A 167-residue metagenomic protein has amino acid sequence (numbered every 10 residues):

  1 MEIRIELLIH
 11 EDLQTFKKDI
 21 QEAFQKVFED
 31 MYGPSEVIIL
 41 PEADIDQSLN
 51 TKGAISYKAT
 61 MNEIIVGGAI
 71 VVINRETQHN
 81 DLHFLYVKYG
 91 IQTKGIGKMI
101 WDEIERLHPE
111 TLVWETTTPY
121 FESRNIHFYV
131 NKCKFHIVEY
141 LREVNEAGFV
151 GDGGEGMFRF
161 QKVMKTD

Functional and structural regions predicted by a protein language model:
I3-K18: A short beta-loop-alpha structural element at the N-terminal edge of CoA-dependent acyl/N-acetyltransferase catalytic
F24-D46: Conserved GNAT-fold acetyl-CoA-binding loop/helix
A43-K58, G67: A short helix-loop-beta-strand connector motif used in the catalytic cores of GNAT acetyltransferases and, in some
K58, I64-I73, D81, Y86: Conserved beta-strand in the GNAT
Q78-Y89, T117-T118: Conserved acetyl-CoA binding element of GNAT-fold acetyltransferases
V87, T93-R106, N131: Conserved acetyl-CoA-binding loop-helix of GNAT-fold acetyltransferases
H108-Y120: Conserved GNAT acetyl-CoA-binding A-motif
T117-P119, I126, V130-M157: Conserved catalytic-core motifs of GNAT/GCN5-like acyltransferases
